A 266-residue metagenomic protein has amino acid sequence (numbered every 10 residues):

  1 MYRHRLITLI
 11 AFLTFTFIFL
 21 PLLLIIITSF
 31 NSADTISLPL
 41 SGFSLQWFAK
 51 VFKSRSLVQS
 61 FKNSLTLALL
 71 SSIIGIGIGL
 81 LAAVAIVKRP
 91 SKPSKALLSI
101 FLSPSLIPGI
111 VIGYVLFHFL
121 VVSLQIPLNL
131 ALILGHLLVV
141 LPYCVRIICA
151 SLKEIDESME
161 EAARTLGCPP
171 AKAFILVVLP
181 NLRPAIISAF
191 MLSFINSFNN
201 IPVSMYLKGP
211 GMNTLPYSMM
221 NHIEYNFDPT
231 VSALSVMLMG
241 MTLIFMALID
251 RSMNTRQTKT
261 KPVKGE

Functional and structural regions predicted by a protein language model:
M1, A33, F48-S56, S197-D250 (+1 more regions): Interhelical loop and adjacent transmembrane-helix boundary motif in polytopic membrane transport permeases
M1-I10, T14, L20, P93 (+5 more regions): C-terminal transmembrane helix and the adjacent membrane-cytosol boundary/short C-terminal tail of inner/organellar
Y2-R5, L69-F101, Y114-H118, F174 (+1 more regions): Transmembrane-helix boundary motif in ABC transporter permease subunits
R3, D34-S71, E224-Y225: Periplasmic/extracellular loop-to-transmembrane helix junction in inner-membrane transport proteins
L20-R55, M205-G209, E266: Short membrane-interfacial helix/loop motifs at transmembrane-helix boundaries
I36, L45, S94, I110-V140 (+2 more regions): Membrane-interfacial helix termini and adjacent extracytoplasmic/periplasmic loops of multi-pass transporters
V58, K62, T66-I78, A82 (+8 more regions): Hydrophobic alpha-helical transmembrane segments of multipass integral membrane proteins, especially permease/channel
N129-T165, K172-V178, P184-S193: Membrane-cytosol interface at the C-terminal ends of specific transmembrane alpha-helices in multi-pass membrane
